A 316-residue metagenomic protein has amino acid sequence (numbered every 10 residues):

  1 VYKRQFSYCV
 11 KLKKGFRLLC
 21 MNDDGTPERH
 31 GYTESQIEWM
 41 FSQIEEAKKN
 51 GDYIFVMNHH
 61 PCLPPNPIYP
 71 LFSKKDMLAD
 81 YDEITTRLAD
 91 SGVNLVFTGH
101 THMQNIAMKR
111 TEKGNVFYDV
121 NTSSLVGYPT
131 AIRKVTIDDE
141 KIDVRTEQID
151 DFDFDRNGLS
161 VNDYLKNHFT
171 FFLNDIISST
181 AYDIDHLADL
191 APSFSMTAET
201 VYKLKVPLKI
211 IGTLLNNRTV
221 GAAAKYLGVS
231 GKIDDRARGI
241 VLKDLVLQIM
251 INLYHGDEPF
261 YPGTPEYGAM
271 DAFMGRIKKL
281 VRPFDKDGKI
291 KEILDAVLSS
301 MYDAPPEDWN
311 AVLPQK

Functional and structural regions predicted by a protein language model:
V1-Y2, V56: Hydrophobic aliphatic residue packing
K3-E45, K113, K134, D143: Extended active-site neighborhood of metal-dependent phosphoesterases/phosphodiesterases
K3-Q5, M21, K113, S123-T130 (+1 more regions): Charged, low-complexity C-terminal accessory regions
G15-G25, M57, Y118-S123, R145-E147: Active-site-proximal beta-strand elements of phosphoester/diester hydrolases
G25-I37, A47-N94, T98: Active-site-proximal segments of metal-dependent phosphoesterases and phosphodiesterases across multiple
P27-R29, L63-N66, N105-A107, G127-T130 (+1 more regions): Short catalytic/ligand-binding loop motif for oxyanion handling, primarily in non-cytosolic enzymes, centered on
S73-Q148: Conserved beta-sheet core of the metallophosphoesterase superfamily
F154-K316: Non-catalytic terminal accessory segments
